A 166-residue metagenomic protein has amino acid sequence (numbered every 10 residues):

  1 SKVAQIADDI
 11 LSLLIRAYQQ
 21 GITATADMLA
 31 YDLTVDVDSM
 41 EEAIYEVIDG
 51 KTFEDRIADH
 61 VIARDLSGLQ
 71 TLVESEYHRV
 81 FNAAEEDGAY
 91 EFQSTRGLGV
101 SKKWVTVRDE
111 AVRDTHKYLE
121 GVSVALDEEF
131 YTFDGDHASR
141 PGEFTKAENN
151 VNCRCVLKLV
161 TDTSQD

Functional and structural regions predicted by a protein language model:
S1-N150, K158-D166: Domain-core detector
